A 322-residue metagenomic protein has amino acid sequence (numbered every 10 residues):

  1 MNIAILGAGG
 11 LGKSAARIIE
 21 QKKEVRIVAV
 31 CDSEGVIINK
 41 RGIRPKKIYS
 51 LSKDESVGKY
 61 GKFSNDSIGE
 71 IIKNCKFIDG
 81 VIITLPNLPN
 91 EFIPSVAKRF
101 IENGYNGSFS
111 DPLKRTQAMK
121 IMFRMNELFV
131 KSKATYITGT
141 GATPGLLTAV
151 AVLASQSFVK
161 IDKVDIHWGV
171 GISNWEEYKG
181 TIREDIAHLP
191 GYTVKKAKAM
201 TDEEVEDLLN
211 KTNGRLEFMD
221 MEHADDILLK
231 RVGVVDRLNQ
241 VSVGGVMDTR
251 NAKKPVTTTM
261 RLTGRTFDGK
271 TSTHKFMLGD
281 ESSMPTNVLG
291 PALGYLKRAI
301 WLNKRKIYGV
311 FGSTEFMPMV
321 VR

Functional and structural regions predicted by a protein language model:
M1-N103: N-terminal glycine-/serine-/threonine-rich beta1-alpha1-beta2 phosphate-ribose binding loop of Rossmann-like
N2, L6, G10-S14, Q156-P291: Active-site-lining helix/loop region of Rossmann-like oxidoreductase modules
I5, V30, S110-D111, Y136-G139 (+1 more regions): General beta-strand structural signal in soluble alpha/beta enzymes
V30, V81, F109, L238-V241: Receiver (REC) domain switch-region micro-motif
S33-G35, P112-R115, G141-A142: Short, ordered loop/turn segments at secondary-structure junctions
N87-R99, N103, D111-Y136: Rossmann-fold NAD(P)-binding glycine/threonine-rich loop
T116-Y178: A contiguous active-site-proximal alpha/beta segment in oxidoreductase catalytic domains
D268-R322: C-terminal helical cap and adjacent loop that interface with cofactors, partners, or active-site loops
